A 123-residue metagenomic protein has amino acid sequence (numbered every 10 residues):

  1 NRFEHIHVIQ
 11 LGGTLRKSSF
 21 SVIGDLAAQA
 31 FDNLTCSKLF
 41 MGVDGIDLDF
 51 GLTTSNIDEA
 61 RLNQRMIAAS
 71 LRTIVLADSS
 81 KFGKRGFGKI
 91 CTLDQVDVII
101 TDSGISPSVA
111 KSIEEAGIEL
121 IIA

Functional and structural regions predicted by a protein language model:
N1-A123: Conserved phosphate- and dinucleotide-binding cores of soluble alpha/beta proteins, encompassing both enzyme active
